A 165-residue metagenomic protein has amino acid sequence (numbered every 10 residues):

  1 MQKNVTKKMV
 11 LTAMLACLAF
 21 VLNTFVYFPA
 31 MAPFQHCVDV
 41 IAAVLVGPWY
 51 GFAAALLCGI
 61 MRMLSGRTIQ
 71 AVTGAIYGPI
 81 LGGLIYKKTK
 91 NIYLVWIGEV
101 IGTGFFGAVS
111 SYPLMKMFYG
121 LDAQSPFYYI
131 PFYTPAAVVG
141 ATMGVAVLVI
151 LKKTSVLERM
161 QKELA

Functional and structural regions predicted by a protein language model:
M1-A165: Loop-helix junctions at membrane interfaces
